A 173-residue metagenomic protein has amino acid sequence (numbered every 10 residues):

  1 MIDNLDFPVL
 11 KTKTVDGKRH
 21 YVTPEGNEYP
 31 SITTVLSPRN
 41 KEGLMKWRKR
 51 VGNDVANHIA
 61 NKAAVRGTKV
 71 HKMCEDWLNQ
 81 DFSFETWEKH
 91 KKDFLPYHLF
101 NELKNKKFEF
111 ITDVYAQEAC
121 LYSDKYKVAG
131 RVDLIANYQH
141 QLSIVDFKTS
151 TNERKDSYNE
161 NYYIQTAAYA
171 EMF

Functional and structural regions predicted by a protein language model:
M1-A129: Metal-dependent nuclease catalytic cores that hydrolyze phosphodiester bonds in DNA/RNA, characterized by
Y115-F173: Mg2+/Mn2+-dependent nuclease catalytic core
